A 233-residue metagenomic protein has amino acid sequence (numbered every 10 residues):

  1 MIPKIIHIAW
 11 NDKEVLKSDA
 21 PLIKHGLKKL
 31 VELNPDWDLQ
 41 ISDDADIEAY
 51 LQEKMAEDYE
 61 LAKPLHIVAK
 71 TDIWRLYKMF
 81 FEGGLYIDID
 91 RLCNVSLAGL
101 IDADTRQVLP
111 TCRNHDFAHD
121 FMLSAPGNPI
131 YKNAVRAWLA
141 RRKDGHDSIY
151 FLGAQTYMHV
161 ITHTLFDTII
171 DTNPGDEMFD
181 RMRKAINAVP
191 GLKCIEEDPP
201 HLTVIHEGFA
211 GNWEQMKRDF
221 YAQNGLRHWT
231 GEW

Functional and structural regions predicted by a protein language model:
M1-T71, I87-W233: Glycosyltransferase-associated regions of secretory-pathway enzymes, highlighting luminal stem/catalytic domains
K70-G84: Solvent-exposed aromatic/hydrophobic patches embedded in short alpha-helical segments
